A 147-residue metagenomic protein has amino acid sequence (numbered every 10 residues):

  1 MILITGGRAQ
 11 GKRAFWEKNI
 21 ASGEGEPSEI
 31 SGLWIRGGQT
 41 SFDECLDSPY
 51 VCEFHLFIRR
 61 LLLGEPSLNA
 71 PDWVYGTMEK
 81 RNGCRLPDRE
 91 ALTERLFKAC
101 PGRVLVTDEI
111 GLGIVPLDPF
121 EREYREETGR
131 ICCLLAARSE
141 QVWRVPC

Functional and structural regions predicted by a protein language model:
M1-G38: Glycine-rich P-loop/Walker A and Walker A-like loops and their local beta1-loop-alpha1 context in P-loop NTPases
Q10, L56-F57, G111: Short, solvent-exposed loop/turn segments at secondary-structure junctions
R13-F15, R60-L62, V115-L117: Short glycine-/acidic-enriched loop or helix-start segments at secondary-structure transitions that form or flank
N19, E24, P66, E121-Y124: Alpha-helix termini
E24-P101: Conserved inter-motif catalytic segment of the P-loop NTP-binding fold
L68, D72-C147: Replace "adjacent to P-loop NTPase cores in ATP/GTP-dependent enzymes" with "adjacent to NTP-binding cores
